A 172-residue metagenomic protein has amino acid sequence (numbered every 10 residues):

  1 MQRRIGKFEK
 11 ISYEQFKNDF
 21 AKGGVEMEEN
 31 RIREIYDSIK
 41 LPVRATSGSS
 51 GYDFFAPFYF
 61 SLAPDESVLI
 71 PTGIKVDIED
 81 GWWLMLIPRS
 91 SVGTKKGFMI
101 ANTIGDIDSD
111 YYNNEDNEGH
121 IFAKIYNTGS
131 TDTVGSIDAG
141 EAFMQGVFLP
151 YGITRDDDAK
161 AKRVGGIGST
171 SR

Functional and structural regions predicted by a protein language model:
M1-R172: DUTPase catalytic domain/fold
